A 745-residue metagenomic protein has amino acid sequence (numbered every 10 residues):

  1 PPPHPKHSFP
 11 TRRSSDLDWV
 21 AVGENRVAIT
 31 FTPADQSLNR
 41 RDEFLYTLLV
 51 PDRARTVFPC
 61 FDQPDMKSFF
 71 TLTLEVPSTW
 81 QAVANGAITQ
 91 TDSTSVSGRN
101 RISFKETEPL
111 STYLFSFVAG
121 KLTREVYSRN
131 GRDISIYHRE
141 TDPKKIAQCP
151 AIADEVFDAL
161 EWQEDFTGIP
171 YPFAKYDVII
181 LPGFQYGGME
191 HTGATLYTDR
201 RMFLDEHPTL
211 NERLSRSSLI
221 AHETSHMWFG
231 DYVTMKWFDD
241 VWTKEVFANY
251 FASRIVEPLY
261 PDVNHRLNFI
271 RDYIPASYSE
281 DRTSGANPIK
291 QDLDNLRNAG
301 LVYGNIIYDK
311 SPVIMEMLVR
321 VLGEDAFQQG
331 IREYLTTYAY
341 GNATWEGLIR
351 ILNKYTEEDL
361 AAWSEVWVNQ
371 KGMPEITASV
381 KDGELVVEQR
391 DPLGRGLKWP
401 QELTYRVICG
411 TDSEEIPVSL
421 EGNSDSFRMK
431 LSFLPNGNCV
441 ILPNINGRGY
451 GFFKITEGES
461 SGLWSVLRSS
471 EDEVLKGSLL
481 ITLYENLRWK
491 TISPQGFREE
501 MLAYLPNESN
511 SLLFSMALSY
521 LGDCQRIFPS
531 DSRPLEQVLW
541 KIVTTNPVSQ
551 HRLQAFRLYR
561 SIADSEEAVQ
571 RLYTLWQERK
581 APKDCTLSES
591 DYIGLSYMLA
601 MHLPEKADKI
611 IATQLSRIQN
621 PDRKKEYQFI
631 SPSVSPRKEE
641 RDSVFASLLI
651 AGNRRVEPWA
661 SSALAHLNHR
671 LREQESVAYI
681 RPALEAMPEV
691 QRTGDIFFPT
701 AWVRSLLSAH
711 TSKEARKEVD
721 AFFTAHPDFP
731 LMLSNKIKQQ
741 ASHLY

Functional and structural regions predicted by a protein language model:
P1-P3, H7-S14: Short, small-residue-biased leader/transition segments that mark boundaries at the very start of proteins
P2-H4, T167-I169, Q185, K430-L431: Short, flexible, glycine/charge-rich loop motifs used to bind or transfer phosphoryl groups or to couple energy/partner
H7-F9, S97, G131, E190 (+1 more regions): Short, solvent-exposed coil/turn segments
R12, Y176, I441-P443: Generic beta-strand hydrophobic packing signal
R12-A174, R200, Y303-I307, R320-D325 (+13 more regions): Acidic/His-enriched low-complexity segments
L48, T73-V76, Q81, E140 (+6 more regions): Non-catalytic accessory/interaction domains
L48, Y127-D133, T195-L196, R282-P288 (+1 more regions): Short alpha-helical hairpin
F104, I136-K398, R533-V538, S549-Q550 (+3 more regions): Hydrophobic alpha-helical and helix-loop surface patches within well-folded domains that function as non-catalytic
